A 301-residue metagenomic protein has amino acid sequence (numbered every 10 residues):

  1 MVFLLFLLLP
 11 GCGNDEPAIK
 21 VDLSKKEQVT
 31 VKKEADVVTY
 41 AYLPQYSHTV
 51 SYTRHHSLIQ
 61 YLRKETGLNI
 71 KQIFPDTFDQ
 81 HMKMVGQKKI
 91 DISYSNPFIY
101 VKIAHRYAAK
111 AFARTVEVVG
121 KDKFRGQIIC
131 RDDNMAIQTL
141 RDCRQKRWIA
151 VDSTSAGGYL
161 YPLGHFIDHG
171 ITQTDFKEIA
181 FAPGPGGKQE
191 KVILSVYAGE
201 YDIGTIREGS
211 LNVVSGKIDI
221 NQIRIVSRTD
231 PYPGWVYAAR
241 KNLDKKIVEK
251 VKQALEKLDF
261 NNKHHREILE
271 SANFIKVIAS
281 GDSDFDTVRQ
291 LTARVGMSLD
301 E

Functional and structural regions predicted by a protein language model:
L4, L9-Q80, H265-E301: N-terminal hydrophobic or amphipathic helices and topogenic motifs
A35, Y40-R63, P75, F98 (+1 more regions): Bilobed "Venus flytrap"/periplasmic-binding protein-like clamshell domains and structurally analogous long
T39, L43-P44, A113, V118-Q127 (+4 more regions): Periplasmic-binding protein-like
P75-K88, Y100: Acidic helix-start/capping segments at beta-turn-to-alpha-helix junctions
Q80-M82, K188-S195, S210: Short, hydrophobic alpha-helical packing/hinge segments within bilobed ligand-binding/sensory domains
V85-G86, C143, V196-Y197, V251: Hydrophobic residues within well-ordered alpha-helices
Y94-Y107, I167-D168, L194-Q222: A ligand-binding cleft/hinge motif common to bilobed small-molecule-binding domains
S155, L255-S271: Periplasmic-binding protein-like
